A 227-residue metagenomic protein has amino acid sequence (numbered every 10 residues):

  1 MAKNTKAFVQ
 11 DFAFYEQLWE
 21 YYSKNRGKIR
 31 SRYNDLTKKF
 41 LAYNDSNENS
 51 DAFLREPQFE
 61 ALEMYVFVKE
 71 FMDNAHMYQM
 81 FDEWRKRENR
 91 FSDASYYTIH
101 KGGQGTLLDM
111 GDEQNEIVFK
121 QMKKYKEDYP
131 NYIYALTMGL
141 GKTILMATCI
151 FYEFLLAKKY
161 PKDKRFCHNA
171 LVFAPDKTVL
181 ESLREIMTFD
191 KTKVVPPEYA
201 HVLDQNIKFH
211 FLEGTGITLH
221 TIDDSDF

Functional and structural regions predicted by a protein language model:
M1-F227: RecA-like P-loop NTPase motor core of helicase/translocase proteins
